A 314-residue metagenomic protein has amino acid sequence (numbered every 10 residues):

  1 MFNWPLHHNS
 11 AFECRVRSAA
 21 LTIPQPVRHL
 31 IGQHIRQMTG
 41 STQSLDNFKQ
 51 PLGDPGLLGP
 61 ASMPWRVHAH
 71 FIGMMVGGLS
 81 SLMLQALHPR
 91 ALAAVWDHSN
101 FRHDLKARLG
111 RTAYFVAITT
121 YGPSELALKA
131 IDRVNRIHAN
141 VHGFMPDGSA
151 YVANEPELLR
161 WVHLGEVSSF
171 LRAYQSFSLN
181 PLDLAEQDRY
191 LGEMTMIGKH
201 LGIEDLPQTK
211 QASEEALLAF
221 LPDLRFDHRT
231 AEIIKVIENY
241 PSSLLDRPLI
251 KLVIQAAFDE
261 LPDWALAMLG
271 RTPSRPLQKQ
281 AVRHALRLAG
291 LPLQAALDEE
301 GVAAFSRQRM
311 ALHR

Functional and structural regions predicted by a protein language model:
M1-W161, G165-R314: Mature, function-bearing regions of proteins
